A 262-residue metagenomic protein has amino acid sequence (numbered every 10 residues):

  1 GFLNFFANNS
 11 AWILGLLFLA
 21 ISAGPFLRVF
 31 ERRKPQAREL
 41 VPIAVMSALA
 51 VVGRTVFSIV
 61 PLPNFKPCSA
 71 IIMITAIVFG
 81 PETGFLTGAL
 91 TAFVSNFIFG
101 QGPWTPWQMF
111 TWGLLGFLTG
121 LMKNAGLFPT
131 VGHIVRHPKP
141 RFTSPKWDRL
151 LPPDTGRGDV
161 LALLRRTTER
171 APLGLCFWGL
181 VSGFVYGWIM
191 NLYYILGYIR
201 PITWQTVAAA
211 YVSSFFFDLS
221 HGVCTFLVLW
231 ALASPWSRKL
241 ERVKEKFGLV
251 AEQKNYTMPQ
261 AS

Functional and structural regions predicted by a protein language model:
G1-L16, S58-L62, Q101-W107, A125-Y256: Membrane-embedded alpha-helical hairpins and interfacial helices in multi-pass inner-membrane proteins
G1-M73: Hydrophobic transmembrane alpha-helices
L27-R28, C68-G84, L118-K123: Generic transmembrane alpha-helix motif of multi-pass integral membrane proteins
A44-V51, I74-V78, G179-G187: Small-residue-rich segments of transmembrane alpha-helices in multi-pass membrane proteins, especially helix faces
A50, A76, L115-N124, A233 (+1 more regions): Hydrophobic transmembrane alpha-helices
R54-P67, A89-K123: Interfacial aromatic-anchored transmembrane helix boundaries in multi-pass membrane proteins
G84-G88, L175: Alpha-helical transmembrane segments and their helix-entry boundary regions
